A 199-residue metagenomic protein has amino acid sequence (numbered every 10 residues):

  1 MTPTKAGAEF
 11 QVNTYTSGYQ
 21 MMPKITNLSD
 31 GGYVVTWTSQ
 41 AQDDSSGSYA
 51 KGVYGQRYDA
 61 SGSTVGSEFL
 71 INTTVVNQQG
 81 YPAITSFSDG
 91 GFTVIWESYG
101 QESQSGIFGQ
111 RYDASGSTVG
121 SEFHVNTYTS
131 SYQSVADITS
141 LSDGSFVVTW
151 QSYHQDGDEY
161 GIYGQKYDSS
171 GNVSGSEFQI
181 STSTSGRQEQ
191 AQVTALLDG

Functional and structural regions predicted by a protein language model:
M1-G199: Extracellular, repeat-based ectodomains that mediate carbohydrate processing or recognition
